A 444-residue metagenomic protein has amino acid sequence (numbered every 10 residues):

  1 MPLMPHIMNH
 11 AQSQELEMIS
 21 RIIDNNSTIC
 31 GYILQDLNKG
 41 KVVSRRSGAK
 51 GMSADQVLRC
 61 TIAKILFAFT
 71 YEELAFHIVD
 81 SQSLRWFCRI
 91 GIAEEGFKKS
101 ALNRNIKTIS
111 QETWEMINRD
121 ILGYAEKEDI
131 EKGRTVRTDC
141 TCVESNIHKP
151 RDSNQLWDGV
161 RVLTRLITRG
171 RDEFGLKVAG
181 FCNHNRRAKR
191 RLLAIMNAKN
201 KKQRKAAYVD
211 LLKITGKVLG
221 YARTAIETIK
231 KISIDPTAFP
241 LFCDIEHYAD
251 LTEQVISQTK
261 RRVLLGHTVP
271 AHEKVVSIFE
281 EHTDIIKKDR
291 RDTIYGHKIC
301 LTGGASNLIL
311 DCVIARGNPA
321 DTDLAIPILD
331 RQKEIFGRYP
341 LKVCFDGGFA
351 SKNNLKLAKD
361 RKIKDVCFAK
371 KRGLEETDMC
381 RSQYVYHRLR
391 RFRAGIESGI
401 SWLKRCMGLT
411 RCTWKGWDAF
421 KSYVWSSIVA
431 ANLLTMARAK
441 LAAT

Functional and structural regions predicted by a protein language model:
M1-Y32, D36, A442-A443: Charged, often Cys/His-bearing segments associated with DNA-binding zinc-finger transcription factors
I19-I62: Basic, short loop/linker segments at the boundary and entry of helix-turn-helix/winged-helix-like folds
C60, L74, K98-L102, T135-E144 (+8 more regions): Short, conserved catalytic/metal-binding motifs centered on acidic residues
G91-E280: Active-site- or DNA-interface-adjacent structural scaffold in DNA-acting proteins
I245-D250, T259, Y384-T444: Basic, amphipathic alpha-helical segments enriched in Lys/Arg and hydrophobic/aromatic residues
H267-G303: Active-site cores of enzymes that catalyze phosphoryl transfer or operate on phosphate-rich substrates
D289-I335: Electropositive, glycine- and tryptophan-enriched low-complexity nucleic-acid-binding patches
G347-W414: Helix-centered, glycine/charged polyanion-binding patches within enzymatic domains that contact phosphate-containing
